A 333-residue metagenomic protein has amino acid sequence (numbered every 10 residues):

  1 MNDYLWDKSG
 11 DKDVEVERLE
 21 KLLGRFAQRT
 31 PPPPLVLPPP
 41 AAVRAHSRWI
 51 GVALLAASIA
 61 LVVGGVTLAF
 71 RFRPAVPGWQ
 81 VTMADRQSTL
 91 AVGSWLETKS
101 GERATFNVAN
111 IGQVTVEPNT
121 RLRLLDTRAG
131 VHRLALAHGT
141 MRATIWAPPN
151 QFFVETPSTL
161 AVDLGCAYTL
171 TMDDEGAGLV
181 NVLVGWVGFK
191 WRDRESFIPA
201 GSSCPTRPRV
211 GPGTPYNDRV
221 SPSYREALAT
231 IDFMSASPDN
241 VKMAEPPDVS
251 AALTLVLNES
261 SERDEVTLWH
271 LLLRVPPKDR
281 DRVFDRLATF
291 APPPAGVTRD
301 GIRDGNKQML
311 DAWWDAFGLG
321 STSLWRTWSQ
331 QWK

Functional and structural regions predicted by a protein language model:
M1-Q28: Short, charge-enriched, intrinsically disordered boundary segments that mark the beginning of a structured element
Y4-L5, R44-A45, W49, W79 (+2 more regions): Acidic, Pro/Ser/Gly/Ala-rich intrinsically disordered segments
K8, G51, V81, E97 (+6 more regions): Intrinsic disorder/low-complexity segments enriched in polar/charged and small flexible residues
S9-G10, T67-R73, P149-N150, V154-S158 (+1 more regions): Intrinsically disordered, low-complexity boundary segments flanking structured domains
R18-A27, P34-A41, S47-G78: Single-pass transmembrane signal-anchor helices and their membrane-water interface zones
P33-R44, W191-K333: C-terminal interaction modules
I50-G64, V182-G185, F189-T206: Extended, hydrophobic interaction surfaces within ordered domains
W79, M83-R192, S221-Y224: Short, small-residue-rich packing micro-motifs
